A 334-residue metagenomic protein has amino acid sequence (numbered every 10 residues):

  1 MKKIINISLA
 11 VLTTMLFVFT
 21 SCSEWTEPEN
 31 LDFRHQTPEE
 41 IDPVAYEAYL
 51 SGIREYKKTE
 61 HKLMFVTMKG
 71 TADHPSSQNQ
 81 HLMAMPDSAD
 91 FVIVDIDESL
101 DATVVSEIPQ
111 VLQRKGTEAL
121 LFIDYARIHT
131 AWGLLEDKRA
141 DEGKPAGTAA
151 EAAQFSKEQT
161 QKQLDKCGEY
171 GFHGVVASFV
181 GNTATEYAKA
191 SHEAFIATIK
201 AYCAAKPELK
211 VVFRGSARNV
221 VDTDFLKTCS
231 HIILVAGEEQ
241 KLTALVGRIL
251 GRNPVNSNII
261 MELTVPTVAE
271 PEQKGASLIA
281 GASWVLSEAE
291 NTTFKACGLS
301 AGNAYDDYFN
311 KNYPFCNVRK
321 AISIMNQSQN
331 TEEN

Functional and structural regions predicted by a protein language model:
M1-N6, A10-T59: Bacterial Sec-dependent N-terminal signal peptides
L9, P75-Q78: Generic hydrophobic alpha-helical membrane-segment signal
E27, D97, A304: Residue-level marker of positions within ordered structural domains that often coincide with functionally constrained
I41, A45, F155, Q159 (+3 more regions): Soluble or luminal CAZymes and related metallo-dependent hydrolases
Y46, H61, F315-V318: Short amphipathic alpha-helical segments that mediate assembly, nucleic-acid/protein binding, or membrane association
E60-S76, M83-A89, I93-I249, N256-P271 (+2 more regions): Chitinase-like catalytic core of GlcNAc-active glycosidases
S257-N334: Substrate-binding cleft of secreted/luminal carbohydrate-active enzymes
